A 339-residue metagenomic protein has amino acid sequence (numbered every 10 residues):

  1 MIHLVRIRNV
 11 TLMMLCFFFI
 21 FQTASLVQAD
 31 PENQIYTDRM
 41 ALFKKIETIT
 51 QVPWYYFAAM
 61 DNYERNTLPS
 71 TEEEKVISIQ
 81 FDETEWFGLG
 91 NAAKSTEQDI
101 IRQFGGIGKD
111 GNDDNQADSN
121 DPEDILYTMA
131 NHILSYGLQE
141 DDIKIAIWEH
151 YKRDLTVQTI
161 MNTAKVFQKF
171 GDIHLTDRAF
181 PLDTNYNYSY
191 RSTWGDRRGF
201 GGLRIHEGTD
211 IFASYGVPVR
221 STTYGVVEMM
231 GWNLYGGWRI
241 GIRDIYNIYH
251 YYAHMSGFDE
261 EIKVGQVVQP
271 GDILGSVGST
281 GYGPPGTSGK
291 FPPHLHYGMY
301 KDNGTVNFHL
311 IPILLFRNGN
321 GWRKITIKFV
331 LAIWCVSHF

Functional and structural regions predicted by a protein language model:
M1-K45: N-terminal export signals and maturation junctions of secreted/periplasmic proteins
D30-F170: Catalytic glycan-binding domains that act on GlcNAc-containing polysaccharides
D38, V52-F57, N185, R204-G208 (+4 more regions): Extracytoplasmic
Q158-W238, T326-F329, W334-F339: Surface-exposed, glycine-biased beta-strand/turn segments
T176, K290-F339: Acidic, glycine-rich catalytic/binding loops that coordinate metals and/or anionic ligands
T209-I211, R239-I245, G298: Short, acidic/hydrophobic/Gly-rich beta-strand patch recurrent on exposed beta strands that often constitutes part
P218-E228, E261-S279: Short, well-structured beta-strand-loop connectors
T222-K263, P285-P292: Zn2+-dependent peptidoglycan hydrolase active-site motif and core
